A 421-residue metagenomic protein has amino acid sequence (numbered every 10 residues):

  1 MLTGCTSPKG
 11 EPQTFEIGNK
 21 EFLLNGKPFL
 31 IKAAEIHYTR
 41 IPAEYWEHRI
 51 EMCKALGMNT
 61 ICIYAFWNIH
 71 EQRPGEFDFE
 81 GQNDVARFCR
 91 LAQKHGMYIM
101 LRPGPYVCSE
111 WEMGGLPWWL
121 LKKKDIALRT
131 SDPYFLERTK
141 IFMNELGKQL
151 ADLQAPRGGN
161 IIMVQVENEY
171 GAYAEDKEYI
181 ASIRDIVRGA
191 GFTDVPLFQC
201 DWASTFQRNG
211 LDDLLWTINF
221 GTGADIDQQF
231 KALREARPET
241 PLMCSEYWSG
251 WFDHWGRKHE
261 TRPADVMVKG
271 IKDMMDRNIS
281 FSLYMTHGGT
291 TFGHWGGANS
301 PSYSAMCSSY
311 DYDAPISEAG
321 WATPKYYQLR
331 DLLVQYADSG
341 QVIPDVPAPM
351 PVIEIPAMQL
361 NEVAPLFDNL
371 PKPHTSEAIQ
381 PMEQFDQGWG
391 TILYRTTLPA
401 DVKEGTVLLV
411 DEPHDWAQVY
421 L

Functional and structural regions predicted by a protein language model:
G4-T60, R90, G96: N-terminal carbohydrate-binding accessory modules
G10-P12, L101, P105-R138, N144-L283: Substrate-binding/catalytic cleft of secreted carbohydrate-active enzymes, primarily glycoside hydrolases
K27, Y64-E76, G81, S109-Y134 (+1 more regions): Aromatic- and acidic-residue-enriched carbohydrate-binding clefts of CAZyme catalytic domains
E35-H37, Y64, E167, H287: Conserved residues at the C-terminal ends of beta-strands
P42, F77, G81, L128-F135 (+5 more regions): Residue-level preference for long, well-ordered alpha-helices that form the structural scaffold of enzyme catalytic
W46-E112, R184-V195: Aromatic-lined substrate-binding rim segments of carbohydrate-active enzymes
E80-D84, E178-Y179, T261-M267, G390 (+1 more regions): Short, glycine/acidic-rich beta->alpha junctions
L136-A151, R157-Q165, G171, D176-I180 (+5 more regions): Carbohydrate-binding surfaces of carbohydrate-active enzymes
